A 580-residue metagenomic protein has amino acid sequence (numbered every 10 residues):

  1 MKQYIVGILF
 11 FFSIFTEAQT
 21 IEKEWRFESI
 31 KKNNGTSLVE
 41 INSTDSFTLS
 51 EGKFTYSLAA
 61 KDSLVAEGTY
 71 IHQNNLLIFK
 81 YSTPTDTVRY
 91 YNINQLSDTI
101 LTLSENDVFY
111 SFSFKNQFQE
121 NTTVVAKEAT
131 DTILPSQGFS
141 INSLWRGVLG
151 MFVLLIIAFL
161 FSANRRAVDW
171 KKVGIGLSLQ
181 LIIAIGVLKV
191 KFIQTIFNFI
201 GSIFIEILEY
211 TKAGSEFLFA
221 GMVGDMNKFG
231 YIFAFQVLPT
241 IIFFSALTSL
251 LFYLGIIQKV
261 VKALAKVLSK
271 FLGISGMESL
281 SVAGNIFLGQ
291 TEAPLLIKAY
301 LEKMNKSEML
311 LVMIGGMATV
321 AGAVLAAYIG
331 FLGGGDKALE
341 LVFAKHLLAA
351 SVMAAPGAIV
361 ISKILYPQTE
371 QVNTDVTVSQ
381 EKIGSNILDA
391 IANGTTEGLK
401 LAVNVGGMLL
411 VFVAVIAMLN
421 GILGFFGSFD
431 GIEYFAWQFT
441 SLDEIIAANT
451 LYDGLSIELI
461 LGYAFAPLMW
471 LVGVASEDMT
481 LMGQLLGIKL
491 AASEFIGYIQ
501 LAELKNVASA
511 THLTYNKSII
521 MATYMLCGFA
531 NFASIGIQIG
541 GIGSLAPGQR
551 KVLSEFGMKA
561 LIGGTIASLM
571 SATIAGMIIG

Functional and structural regions predicted by a protein language model:
M1-W25: Bacterial Sec-dependent N-terminal signal peptides
A18-E67, H72-T130: Lipid interaction determinants
Y110, F114, F118, V124-A234 (+3 more regions): N-terminal alpha-helical transmembrane segments of multi-pass membrane transport and channel/translocase proteins
G150-F161, G176-L188, I241-L250, T319-G330 (+5 more regions): Hydrophobic core segments of alpha-helical transmembrane domains in multi-pass membrane transport and ion-translocation
Y210-I274: Hydrophobic alpha-helical hairpins/lids featuring a short glycine-rich hinge
F271-L332, I387, G483-I562, I566-I574: Alpha-helical membrane segments and immediately flanking helix-loop junctions that form or couple to the substrate/ion
V352-L401: Long, contiguous bundles of hydrophobic transmembrane helices that form the permeation core of multi-pass
L399-N506: Transmembrane helical segments that form the transport core of multi-pass membrane transport proteins
